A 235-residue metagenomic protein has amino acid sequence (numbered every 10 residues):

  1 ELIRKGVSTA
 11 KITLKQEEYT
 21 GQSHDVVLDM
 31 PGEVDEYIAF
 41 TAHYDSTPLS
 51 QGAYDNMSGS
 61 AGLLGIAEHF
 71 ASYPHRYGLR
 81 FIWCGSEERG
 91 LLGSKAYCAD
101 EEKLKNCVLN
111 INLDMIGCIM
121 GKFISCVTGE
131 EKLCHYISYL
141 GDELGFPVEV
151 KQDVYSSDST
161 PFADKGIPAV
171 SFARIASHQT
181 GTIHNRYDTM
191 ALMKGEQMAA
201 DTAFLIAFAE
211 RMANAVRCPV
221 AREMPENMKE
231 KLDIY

Functional and structural regions predicted by a protein language model:
E1-A53, G65-S72, R76-G78: Soluble metallo-hydrolase cores and metallopeptidase-like ectodomains found primarily in the secretory/periplasmic
R4, E68-S72, A99-E102, D142 (+2 more regions): Sec-exported extracytoplasmic/periplasmic mature domains
D35, P48, C84-T182, Y187: Metal-dependent peptidase/peptidase-like ectodomains
A39, R76-G85, L109-I111, E223: Beta-strand segments within the central parallel beta-sheet cores of soluble alpha/beta enzyme folds
A53-A61, E88-L92, E131, S156 (+1 more regions): Soluble non-cytosolic domains of exported or imported proteins
E68, Q179-Y235: His/Asp/Glu-rich mid-to-C-terminal helical/loop segments that flank catalytic regions of hydrolases
H75-R76, N112, E196, A200: A short, structured beta-strand-centered segment in the mid-to-C-terminal lobe of catalytic cores from group-transfer
